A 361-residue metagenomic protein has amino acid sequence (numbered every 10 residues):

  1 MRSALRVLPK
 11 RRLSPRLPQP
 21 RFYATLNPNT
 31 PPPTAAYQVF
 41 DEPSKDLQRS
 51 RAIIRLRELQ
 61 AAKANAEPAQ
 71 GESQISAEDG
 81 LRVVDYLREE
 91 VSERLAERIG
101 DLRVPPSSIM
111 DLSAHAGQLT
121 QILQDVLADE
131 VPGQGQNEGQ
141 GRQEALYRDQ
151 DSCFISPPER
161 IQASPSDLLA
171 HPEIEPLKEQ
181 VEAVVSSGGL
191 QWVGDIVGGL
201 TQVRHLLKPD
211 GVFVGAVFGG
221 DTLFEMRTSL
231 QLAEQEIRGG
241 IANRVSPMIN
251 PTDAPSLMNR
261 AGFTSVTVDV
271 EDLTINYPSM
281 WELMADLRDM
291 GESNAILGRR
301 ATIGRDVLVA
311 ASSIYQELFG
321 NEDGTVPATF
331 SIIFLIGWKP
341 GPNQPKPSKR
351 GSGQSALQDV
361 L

Functional and structural regions predicted by a protein language model:
M1-P15: N-terminal chloroplast transit peptides
A24-S107: Class I SAM-dependent methyltransferase Rossmann-like catalytic core, especially the SAM/SAH-binding loop
E97-A183, V197-T201: Class I SAM-dependent methyltransferase SAM/SAH-binding core
G100, A261, P278-L361: C-terminal lobe and adjacent flexible extensions of AdoMet/dcAdoMet transferase-like proteins
A183-G189: Hydrophobic beta-strand segment of the Class I
Q191-V193: A short His-aromatic
V197-V212, R227: A short glycine-rich, Lys/Arg-flanked "PGG" loop and its adjoining helix->strand segment in the class I
V214-E282, M290-I303: Conserved catalytic/acceptor-binding region of the Class I
